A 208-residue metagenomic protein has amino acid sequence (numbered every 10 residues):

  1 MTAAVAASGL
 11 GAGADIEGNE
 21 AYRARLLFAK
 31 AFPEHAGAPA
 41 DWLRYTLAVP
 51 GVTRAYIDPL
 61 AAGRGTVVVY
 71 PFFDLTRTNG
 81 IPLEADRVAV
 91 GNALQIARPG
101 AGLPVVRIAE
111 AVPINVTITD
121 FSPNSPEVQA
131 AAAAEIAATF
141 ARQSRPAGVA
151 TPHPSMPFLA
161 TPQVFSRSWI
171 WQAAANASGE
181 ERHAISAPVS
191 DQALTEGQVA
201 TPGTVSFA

Functional and structural regions predicted by a protein language model:
M1-F32: Catalytic P-loop NTP-binding/switch module of NTPases
A3-V5, A55, H183: Generic structural motif
V5-G9, P33, A61, A193 (+1 more regions): Compositionally biased, low-complexity repeat tracts
G9-I16, E20, V88, N92 (+2 more regions): Membrane-targeting and insertion segments and their boundary/processing signals
A31-Q163: Carbohydrate-recognition loop of C-type lectin domains
A131-A208: An aromatic-glycine-centered, glycine-rich loop/turn in mixed alpha/beta architecture
